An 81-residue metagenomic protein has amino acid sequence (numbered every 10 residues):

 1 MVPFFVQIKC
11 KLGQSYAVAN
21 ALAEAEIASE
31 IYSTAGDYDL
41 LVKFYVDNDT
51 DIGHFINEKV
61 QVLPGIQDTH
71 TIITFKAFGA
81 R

Functional and structural regions predicted by a protein language model:
M1-R81: A compositional/biophysical signature of low hydrophobicity enriched in polar/charged and small residues
